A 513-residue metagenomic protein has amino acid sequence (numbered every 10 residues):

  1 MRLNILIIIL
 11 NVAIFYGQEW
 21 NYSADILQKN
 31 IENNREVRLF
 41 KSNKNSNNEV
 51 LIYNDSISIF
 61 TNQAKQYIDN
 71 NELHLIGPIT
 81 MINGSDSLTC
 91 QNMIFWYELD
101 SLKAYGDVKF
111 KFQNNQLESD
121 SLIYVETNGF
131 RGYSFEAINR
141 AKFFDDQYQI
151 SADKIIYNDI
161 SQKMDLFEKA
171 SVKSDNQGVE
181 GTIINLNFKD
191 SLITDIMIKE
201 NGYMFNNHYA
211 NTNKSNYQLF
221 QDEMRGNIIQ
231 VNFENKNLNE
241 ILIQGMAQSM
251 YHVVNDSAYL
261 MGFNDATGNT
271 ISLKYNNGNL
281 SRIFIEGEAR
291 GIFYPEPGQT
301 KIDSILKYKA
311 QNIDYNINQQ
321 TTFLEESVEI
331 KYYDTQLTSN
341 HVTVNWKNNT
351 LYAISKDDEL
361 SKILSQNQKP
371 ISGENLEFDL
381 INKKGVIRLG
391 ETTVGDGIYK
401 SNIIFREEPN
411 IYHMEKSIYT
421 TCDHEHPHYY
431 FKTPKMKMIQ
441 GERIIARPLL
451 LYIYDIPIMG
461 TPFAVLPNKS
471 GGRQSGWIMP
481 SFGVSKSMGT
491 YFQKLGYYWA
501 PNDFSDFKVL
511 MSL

Functional and structural regions predicted by a protein language model:
M1-N21: Bacterial Sec-dependent N-terminal signal peptides
Q18-L513: Structural signature for solvent-exposed beta-strand/loop edge elements and short helix-capping sites, enriched
